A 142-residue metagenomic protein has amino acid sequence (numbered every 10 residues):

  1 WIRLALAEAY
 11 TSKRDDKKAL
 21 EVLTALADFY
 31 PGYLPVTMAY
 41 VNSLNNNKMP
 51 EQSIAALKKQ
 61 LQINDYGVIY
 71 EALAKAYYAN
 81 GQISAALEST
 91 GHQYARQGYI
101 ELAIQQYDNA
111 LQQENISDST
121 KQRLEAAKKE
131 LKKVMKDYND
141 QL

Functional and structural regions predicted by a protein language model:
I2, V36, I69-Y70, A86 (+2 more regions): TPR alpha-solenoid repeat register
K13, N47, N80-G81, Q97 (+1 more regions): Structural motif corresponding to the intra-repeat A-B loop/turn of tetratricopeptide repeats
D16, P50, I83-S84, I100: TPR-repeat structural position
P31, N64-D65, G81, G98 (+1 more regions): Short coil turns that delineate tetratricopeptide repeat
R96-L142: Terminal, low-structured helical/coil segments at or just beyond the last alpha-helical repeat
